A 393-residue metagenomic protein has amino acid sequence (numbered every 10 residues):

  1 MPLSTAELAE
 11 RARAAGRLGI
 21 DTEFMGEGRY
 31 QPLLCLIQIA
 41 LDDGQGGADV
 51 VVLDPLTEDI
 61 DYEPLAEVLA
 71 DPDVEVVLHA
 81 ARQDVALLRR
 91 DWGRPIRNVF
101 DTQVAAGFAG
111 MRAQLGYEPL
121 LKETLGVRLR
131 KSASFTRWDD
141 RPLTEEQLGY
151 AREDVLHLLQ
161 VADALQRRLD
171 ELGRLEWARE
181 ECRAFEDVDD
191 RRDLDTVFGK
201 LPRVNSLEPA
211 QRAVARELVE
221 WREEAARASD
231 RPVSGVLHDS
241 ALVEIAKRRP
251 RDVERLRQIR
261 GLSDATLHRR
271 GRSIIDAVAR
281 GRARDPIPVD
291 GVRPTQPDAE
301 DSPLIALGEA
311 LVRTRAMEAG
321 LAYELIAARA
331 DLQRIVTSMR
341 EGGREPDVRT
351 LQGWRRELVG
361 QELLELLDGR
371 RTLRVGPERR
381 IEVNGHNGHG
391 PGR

Functional and structural regions predicted by a protein language model:
M1, A80-A81, H238: Helix N-cap/beta->alpha junction signal
M1-T22: N-terminal accessory regions of nucleic-acid-interacting proteins
G19, G28, L36-D43: Non-catalytic, usually N-terminal nucleic-acid engagement modules in DNA/RNA processing proteins
E23-G26, G261-S263: Short beta-turn/strand-loop junction motif enriched in small, turn-promoting residues
M25, V104-F108, D139, S240-E244 (+1 more regions): Conserved short loop/turn motifs at secondary-structure junctions
Q38-L159, Q166, F185-E186: Active-site-proximal helix-loop-helix substrate-binding element of RNase H-like nuclease domains
E145, V155, V161, L165-R393: Accessory DNA-binding and partner-docking regions appended to nucleic-acid-acting proteins, especially the terminal
